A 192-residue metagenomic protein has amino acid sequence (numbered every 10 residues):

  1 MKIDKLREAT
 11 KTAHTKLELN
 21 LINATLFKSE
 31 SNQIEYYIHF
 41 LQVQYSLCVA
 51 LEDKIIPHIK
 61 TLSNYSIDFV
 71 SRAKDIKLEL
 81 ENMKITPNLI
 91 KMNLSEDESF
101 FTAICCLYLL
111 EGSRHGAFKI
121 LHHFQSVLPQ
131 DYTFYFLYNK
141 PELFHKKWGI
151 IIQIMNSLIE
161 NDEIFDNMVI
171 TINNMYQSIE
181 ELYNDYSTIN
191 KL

Functional and structural regions predicted by a protein language model:
M1-L192: Metal- and O2-centered redox machinery and metal/ROS homeostasis
